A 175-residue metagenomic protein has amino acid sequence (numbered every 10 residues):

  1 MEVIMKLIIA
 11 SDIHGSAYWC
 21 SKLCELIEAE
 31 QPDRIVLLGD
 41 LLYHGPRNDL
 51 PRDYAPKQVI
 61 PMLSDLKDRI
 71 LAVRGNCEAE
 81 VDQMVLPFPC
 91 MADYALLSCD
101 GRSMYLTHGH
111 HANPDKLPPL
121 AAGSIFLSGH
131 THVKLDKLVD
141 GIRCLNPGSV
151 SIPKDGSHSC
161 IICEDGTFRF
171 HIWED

Functional and structural regions predicted by a protein language model:
I4-K6, L96-D100, L138-D175: Binuclear metal-dependent phosphoesterase catalytic core
K6-C99: Core catalytic region of metal-dependent phosphoesterases/phosphodiesterases, especially metallo-beta-lactamase-like
A10, T107, N146-G148: Thr-Gly-centered strand-to-loop micro-motif
H14-Y18, Y43-G45, N76-Q83, H111-L117 (+2 more regions): Active-site environment of divalent metal-dependent phosphoester hydrolases
E25-L26, A121, I162: Short, solvent-exposed amphipathic alpha-helical segments in soluble enzyme and RNA/protein-processing domains
V36, L71-V73, I125-L127, R143-L145 (+1 more regions): Hydrophobic/aromatic beta-strand patches that form the interior of the parallel beta-sheet core in alpha/beta enzyme
L86-L135: Internal catalytic-core helix/loop-beta-alpha segment that presents or stabilizes conserved functional determinants
